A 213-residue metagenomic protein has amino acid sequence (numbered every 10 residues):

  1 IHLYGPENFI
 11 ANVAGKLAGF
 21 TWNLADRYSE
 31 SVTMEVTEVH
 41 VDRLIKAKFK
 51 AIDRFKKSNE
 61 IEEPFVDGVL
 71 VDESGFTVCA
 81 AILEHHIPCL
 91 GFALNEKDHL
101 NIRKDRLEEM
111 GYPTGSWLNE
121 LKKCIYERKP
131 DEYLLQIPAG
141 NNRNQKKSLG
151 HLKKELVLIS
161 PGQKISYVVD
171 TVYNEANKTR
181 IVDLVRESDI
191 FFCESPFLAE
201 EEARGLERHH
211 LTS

Functional and structural regions predicted by a protein language model:
I1-K46: Active-site HxH/HxHxD metal-binding segment of metal-dependent hydrolases
D42-K56: Short, surface-exposed amphipathic charged segments that create phosphate/polyanion-binding patches used for binding
D53-S213: Metal-dependent phosphodiesterase/nuclease catalytic metal-binding core
